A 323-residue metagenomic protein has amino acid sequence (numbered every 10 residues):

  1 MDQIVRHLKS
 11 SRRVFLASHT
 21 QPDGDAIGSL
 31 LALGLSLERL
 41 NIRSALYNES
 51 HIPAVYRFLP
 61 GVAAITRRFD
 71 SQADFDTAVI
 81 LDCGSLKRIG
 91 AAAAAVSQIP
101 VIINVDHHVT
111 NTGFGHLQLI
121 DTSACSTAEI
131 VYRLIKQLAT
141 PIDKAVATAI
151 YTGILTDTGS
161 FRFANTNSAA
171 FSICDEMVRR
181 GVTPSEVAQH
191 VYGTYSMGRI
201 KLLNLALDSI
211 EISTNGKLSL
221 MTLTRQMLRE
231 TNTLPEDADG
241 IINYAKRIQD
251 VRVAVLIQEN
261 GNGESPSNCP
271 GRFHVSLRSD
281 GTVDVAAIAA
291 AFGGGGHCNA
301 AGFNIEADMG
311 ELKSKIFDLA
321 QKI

Functional and structural regions predicted by a protein language model:
D2-T20, G28-R57, Q72-F75, T156-F292 (+1 more regions): Hydrophobic helix-and-loop "lid/oligomerization" segment in the mid-to-C-terminal part of catalytic domains
A17, Q21, I80, N104-V105 (+1 more regions): Generic enzyme active-site microenvironment
T20-P22, C83-L86, H108-T110, R225-Q226 (+1 more regions): Short glycine-rich anion-binding loops that position phosphate/pyrophosphate groups of nucleotides and phosphorylated
G24-L30, L86-G90: Short glycine/serine/threonine-rich phosphate/pyrophosphate-binding segments that cradle anionic phosphate groups
A32-G34, A95-Q98, I120-D121, S172: Glycine-rich, phosphate-binding/catalytic loops in enzymes
P60-V62, R68-L117: Active-site cofactor/cluster-binding pocket
R67-F69, A91-A94, Q118-D121, A139-P141 (+1 more regions): A generic local secondary-structure boundary/capping motif
V105-I173: Short alpha-helices
